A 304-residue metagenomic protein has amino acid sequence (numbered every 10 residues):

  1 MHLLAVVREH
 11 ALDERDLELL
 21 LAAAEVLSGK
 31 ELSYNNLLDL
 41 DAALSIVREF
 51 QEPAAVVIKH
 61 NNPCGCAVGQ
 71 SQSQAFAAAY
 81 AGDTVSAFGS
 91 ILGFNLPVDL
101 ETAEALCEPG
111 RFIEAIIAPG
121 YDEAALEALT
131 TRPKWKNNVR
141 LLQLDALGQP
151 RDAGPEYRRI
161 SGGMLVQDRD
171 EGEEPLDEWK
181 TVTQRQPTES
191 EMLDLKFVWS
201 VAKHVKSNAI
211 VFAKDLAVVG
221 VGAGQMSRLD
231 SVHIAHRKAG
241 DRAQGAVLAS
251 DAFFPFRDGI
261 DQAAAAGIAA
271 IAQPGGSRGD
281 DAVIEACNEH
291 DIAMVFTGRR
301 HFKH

Functional and structural regions predicted by a protein language model:
M1-H304: ATP-dependent carboxylate/acyl-activation modules
